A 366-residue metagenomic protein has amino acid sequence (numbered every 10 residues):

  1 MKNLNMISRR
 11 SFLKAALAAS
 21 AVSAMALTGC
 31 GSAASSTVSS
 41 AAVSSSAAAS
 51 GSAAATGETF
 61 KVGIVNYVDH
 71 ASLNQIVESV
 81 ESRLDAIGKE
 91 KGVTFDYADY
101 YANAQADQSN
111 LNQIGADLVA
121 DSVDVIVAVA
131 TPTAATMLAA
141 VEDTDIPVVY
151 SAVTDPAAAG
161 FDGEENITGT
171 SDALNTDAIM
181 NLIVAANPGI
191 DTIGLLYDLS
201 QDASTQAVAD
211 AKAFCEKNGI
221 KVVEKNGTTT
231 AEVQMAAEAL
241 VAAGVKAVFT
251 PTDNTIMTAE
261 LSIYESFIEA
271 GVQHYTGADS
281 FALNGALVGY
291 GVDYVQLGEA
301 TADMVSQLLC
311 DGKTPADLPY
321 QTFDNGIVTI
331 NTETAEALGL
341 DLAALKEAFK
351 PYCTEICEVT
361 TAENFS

Functional and structural regions predicted by a protein language model:
M1-S11, A15-C30: N-terminal secretory signal peptides
L27-A41: Bacterial lipoprotein signal-peptidase II cleavage site
K61-I87, A98-S109, S200-S204, D253-T258: Extracytoplasmic "Venus flytrap"
V62, V80, G169-N218, T314 (+1 more regions): An alpha-beta-alpha
G88-D107, N166, C215-T230: Short beta-strand elements in bilobed, periplasmic/extracellular small-molecule ligand-binding domains
D99-G160, D253-I268, V272-H274: Beta-alpha junction/loop-to-helix N-cap segments that form part of ligand/metal-binding clefts
T154-E164, T168-T192, V292-K313: Hydrophobic alpha-helical segments within soluble ligand-binding/sensing domains
Q307-S366: Hinge/cleft segment of the Venus flytrap/periplasmic-binding protein
